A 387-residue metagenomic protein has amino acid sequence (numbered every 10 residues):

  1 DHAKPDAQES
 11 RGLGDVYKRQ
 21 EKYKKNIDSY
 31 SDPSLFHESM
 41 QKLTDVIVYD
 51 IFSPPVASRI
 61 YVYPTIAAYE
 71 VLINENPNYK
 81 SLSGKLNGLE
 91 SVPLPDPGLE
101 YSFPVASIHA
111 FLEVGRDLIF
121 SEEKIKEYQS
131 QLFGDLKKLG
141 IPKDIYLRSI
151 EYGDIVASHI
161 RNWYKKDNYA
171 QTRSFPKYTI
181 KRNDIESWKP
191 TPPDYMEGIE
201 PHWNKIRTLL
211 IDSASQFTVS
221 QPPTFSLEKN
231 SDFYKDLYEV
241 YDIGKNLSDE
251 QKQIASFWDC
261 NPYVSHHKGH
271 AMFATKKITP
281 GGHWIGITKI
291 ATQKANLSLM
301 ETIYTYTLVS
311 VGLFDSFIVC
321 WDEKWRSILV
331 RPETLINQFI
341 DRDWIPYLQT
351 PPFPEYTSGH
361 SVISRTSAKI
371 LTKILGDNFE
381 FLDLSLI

Functional and structural regions predicted by a protein language model:
D1-Y17: Single conserved hydrophobic/aromatic residue that forms the stacking wall/gate of nucleotide- or nucleobase-binding
R19-I387: Acidic/polar surface patches and capping/hinge elements
